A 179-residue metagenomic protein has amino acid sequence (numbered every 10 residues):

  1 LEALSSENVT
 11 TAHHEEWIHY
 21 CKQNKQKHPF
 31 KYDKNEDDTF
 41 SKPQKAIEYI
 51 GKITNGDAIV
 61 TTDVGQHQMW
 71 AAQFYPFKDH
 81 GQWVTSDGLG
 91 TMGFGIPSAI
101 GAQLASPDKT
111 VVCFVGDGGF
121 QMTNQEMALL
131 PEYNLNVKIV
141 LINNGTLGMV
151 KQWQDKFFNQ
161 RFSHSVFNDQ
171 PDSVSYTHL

Functional and structural regions predicted by a protein language model:
L1-S5, W70-L179: Thiamine diphosphate
E2-V9, N55: Non-catalytic alpha-helical coupling and interface elements of nucleotide-dependent molecular machines and regulators
E7-C21: Flexible, glycine/charged-enriched surface loops at secondary-structure junctions
T10, T39-K42, D172-S175: A diffuse structural propensity rather than consistent per-protein peaks
E15-I18, F30, Q160, V174: Intrinsically disordered, low-complexity segments enriched in small/polar residues
I18-N24, V166, P171: Generic alpha-helical secondary structure signal
Y20-A102: Active-site diphosphate/adenylate-binding microenvironment
